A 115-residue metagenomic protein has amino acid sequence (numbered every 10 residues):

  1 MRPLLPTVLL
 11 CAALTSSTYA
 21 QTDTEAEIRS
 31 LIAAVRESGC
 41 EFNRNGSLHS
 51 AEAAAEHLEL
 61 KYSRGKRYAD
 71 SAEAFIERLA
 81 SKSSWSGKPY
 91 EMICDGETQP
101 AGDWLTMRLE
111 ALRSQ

Functional and structural regions predicted by a protein language model:
M1-L4: Positively charged n-region of N-terminal signal peptides that target proteins for export
P6-T15: Bacterial N-terminal signal peptides
A20-R64: N-terminal secretory signal peptides
N45-Q115: Compact alpha-helical subdomains of small soluble proteins
